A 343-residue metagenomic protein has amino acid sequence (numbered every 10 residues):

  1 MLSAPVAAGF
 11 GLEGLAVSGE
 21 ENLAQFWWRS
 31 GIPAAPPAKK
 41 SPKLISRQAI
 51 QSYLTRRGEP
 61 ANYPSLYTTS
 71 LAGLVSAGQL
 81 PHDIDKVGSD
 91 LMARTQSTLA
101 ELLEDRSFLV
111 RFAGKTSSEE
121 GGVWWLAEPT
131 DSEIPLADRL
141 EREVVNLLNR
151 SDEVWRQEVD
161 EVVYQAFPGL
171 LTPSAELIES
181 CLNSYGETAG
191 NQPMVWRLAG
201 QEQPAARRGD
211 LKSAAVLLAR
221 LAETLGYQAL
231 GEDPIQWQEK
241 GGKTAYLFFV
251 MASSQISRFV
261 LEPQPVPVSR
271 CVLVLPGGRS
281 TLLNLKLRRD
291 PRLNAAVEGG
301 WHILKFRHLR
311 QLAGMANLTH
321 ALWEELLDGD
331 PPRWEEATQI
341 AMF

Functional and structural regions predicted by a protein language model:
M1-F343: C-terminal non-catalytic scaffold/interaction domains in large multidomain proteins
